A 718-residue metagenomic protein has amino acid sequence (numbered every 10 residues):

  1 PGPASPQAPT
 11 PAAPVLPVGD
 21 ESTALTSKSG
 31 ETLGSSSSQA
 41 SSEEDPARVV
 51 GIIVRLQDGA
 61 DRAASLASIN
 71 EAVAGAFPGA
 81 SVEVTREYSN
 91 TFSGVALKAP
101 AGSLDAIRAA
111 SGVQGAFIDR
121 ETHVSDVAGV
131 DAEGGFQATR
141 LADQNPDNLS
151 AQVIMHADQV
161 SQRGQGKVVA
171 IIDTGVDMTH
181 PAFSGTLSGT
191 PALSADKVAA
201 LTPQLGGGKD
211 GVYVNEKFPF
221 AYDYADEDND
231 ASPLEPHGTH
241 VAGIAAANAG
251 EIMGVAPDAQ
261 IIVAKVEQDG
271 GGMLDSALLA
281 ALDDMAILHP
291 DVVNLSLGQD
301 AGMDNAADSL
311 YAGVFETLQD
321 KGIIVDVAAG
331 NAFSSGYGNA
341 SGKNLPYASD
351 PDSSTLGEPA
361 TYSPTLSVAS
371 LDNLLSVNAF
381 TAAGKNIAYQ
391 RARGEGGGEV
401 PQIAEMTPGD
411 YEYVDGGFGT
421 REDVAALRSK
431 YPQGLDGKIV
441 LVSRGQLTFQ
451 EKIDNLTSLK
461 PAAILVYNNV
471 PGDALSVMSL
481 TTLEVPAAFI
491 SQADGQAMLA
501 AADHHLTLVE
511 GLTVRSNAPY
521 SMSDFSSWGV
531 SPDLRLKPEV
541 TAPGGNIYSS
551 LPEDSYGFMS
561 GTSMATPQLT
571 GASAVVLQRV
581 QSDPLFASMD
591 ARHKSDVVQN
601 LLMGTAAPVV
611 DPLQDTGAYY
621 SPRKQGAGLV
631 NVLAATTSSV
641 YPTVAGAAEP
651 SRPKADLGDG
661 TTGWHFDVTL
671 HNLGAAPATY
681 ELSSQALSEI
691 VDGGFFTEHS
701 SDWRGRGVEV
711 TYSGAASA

Functional and structural regions predicted by a protein language model:
P1-S125: Primarily auto-inhibitory N-terminal propeptides
P6, E71-V168, A182-G185, G189 (+1 more regions): Autoinhibitory propeptides
S22-G34, S38-Q39, R86, V292-N294 (+5 more regions): C-terminal subdomain of the subtilisin-like protease fold in secreted/lumenal serine endopeptidases
P46, A157-L274, L288-D291, Q319-G322 (+6 more regions): Subtilisin-like serine protease catalytic core
P181-S184, S188-T190, A199, G206 (+3 more regions): Structured lumen-facing ectodomains of secretory-pathway proteins
A242, I262-Q268, D291, G445 (+2 more regions): Hydrolase catalytic cores
I261, L282-N305, A328-A329, G437-R444: Short acidic, glycine-rich surface-loop motifs adjacent to enzyme active sites
G330, A348-S349, E422, A618-A718: Secreted peptidase-domain scaffold signal
